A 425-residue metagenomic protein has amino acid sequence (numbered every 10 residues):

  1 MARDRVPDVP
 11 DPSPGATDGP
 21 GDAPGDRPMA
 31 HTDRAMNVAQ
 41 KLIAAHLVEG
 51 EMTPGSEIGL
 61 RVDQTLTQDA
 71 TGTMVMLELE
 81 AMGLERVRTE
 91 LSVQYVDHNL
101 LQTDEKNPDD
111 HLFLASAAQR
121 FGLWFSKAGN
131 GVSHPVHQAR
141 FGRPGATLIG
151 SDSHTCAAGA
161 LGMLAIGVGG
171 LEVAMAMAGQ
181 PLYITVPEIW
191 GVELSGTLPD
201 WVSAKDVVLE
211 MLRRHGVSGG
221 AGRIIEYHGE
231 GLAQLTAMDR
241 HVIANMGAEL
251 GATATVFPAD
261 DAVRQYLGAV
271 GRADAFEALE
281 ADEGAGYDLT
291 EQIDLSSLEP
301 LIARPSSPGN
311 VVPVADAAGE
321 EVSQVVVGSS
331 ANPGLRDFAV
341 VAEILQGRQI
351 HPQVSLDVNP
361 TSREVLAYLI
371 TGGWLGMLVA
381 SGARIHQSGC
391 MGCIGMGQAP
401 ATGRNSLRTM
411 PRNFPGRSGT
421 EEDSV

Functional and structural regions predicted by a protein language model:
M1-V425: Fe-S-dependent hydro-lyases/dehydratases of central metabolism
